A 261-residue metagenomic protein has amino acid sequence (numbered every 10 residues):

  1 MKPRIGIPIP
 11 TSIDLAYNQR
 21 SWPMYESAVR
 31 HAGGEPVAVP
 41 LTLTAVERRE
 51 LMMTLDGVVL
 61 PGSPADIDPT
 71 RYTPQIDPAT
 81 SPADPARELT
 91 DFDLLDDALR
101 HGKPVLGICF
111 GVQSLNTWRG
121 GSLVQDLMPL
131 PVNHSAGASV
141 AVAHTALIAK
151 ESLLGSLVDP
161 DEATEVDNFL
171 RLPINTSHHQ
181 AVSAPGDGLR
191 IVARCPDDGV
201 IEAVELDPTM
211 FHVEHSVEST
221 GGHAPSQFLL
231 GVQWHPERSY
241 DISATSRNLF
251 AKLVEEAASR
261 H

Functional and structural regions predicted by a protein language model:
M1-L106, N116-V124, M128-P173, H179 (+3 more regions): N-terminal beta1-alpha1 cap of cysteine-dependent amidohydrolase-like domains
C109: Conserved G/P- and acidic residue-centered "switch" motifs that form tight phosphate/ATP-binding loops in soluble
V112-S114: Hydrophobic, aromatic-enriched interface-forming segments
L229-W234: Active-site-proximal beta-strand elements of phosphoester/diester hydrolases
